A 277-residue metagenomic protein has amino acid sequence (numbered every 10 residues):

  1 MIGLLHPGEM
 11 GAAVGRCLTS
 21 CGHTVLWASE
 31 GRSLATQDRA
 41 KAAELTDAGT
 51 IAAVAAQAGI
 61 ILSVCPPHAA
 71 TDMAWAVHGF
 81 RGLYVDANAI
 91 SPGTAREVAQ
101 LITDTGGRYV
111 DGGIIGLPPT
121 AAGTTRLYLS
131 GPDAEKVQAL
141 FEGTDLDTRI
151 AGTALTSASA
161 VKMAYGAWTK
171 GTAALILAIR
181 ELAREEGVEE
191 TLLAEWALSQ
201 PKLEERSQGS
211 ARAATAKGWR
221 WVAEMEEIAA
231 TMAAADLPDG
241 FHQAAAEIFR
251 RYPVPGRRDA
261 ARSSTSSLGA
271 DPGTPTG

Functional and structural regions predicted by a protein language model:
M1-A56: NAD(P)+-binding Rossmann beta1-loop-alpha1 motif at the extreme N-terminus of oxidoreductases
L4, A70, I90-K170: Rossmann-fold dinucleotide-binding core
G22, Q57-A58, R81, T124-T125 (+1 more regions): Short, well-ordered alpha-helix to beta-strand connector turns
H23, L45, G107, L146 (+1 more regions): Short phosphate-binding/catalytic loops that engage adenosine nucleotides
A53-R108: Rossmann-fold NAD(P) dinucleotide-binding segment
A160-D259: Helical "substrate-binding/catalytic lid" subdomain of Rossmann-like NAD(P)-dependent dehydrogenases/reductases
